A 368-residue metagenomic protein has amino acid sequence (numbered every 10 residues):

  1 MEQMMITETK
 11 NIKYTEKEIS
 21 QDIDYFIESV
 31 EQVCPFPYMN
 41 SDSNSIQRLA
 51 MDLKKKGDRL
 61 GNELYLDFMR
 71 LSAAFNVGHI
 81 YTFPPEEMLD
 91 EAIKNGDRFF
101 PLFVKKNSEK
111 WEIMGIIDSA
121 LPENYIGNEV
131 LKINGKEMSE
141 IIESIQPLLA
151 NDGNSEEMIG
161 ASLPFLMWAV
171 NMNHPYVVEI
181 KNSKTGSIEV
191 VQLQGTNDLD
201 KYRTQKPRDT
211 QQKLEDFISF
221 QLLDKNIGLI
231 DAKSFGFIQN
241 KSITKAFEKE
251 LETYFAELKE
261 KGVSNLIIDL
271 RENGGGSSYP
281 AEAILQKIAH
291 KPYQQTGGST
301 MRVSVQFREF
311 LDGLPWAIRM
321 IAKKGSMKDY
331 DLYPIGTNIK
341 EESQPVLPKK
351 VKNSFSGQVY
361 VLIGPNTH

Functional and structural regions predicted by a protein language model:
M1-L266, L270-G274, S278-R302, E309-W316 (+1 more regions): Flexible, low-complexity junctional segments that flank or bridge functional domains
A283, H290-K350: A substrate-binding/cap region within the structured catalytic cores of diverse enzymes
V346-Y360: Short, conserved helix/loop micro-motifs enriched in His/Cys and acidic residues
